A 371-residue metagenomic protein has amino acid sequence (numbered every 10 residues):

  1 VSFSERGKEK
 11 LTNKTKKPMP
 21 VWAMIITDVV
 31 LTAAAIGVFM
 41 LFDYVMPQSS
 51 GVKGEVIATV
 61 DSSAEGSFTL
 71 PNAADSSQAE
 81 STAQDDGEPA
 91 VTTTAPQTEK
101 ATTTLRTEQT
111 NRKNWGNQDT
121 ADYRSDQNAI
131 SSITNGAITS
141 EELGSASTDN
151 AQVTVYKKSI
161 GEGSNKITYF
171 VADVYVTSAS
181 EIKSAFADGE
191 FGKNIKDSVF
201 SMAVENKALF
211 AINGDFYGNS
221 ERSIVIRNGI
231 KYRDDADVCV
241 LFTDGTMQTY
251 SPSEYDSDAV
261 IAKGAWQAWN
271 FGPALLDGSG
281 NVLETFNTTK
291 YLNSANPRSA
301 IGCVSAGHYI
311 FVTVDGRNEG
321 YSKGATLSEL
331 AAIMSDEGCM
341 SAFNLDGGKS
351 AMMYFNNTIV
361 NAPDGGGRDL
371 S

Functional and structural regions predicted by a protein language model:
S2-D235: Zymogen propeptides
A187-G192, E254-D256, V314-E319: Short, solvent-exposed aromatic-acidic interface loops
G192-K196, D258-A265, G320-L327: A short, polar/proline- and glycine-enriched secondary-structure boundary/capping micro-motif
D197-S198, N270, E329: Short Gly/charged-rich anion-binding patches and loops
A203-N206, D215, S279, M334 (+1 more regions): Sec/Tat-exported extracytoplasmic proteins
F210-G214, L241, T249, S341-G347: General beta-strand structural signal in soluble alpha/beta enzymes
Y217-L292: Active-site-adjacent helix-turn-beta-strand microarchitecture at beta-sheet edges that either contains or buttresses
S220-L241, F286-M340, S350-S371: Conserved, well-ordered active-site substructure
